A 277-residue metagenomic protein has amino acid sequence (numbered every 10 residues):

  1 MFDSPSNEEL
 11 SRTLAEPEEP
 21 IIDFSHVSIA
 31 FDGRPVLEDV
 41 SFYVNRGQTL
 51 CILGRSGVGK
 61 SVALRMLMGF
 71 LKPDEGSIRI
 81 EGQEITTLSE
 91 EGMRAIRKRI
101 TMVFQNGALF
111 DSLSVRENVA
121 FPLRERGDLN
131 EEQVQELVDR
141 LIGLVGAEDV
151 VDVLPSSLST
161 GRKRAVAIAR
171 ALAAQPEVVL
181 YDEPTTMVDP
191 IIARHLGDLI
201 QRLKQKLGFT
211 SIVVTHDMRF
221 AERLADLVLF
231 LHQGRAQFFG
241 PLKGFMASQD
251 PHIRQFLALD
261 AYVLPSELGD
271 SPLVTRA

Functional and structural regions predicted by a protein language model:
M68: Helix-to-loop junction immediately C-terminal to a conserved catalytic motif
Q83-E84, E131-D149: Conserved ABC ATPase "signature" region
L113-F121: Short coil-to-helix segment of the ABC ATPase nucleotide-binding domain corresponding to the Q-loop/switch region
L154-L158, R162: Conserved ABC ATPase signature
Q175: Conserved catalytic motifs of ABC-family nucleotide-binding domains
V179-D182: Catalytic Walker B motif of ABC-type/P-loop ATPase nucleotide-binding domains
